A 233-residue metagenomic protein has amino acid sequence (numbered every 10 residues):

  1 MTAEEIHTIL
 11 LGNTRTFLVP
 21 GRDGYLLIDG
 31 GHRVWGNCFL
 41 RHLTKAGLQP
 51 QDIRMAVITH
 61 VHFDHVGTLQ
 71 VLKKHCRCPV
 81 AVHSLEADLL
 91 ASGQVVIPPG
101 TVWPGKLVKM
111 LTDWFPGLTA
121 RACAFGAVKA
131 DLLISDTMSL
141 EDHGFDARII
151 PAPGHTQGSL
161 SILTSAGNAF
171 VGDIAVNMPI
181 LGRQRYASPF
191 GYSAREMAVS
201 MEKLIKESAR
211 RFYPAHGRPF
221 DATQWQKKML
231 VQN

Functional and structural regions predicted by a protein language model:
M1-A46, S161-G172, N177: Conserved beta-strand hairpin/beta-sheet module of binuclear metal-dependent hydrolase folds, prominently
L26-I28, V57, V80, N168-F170 (+1 more regions): Residue-level marker for buried hydrophobic side chains located in beta-strands that build the well-ordered beta-sheet
R33-V34, A122-F125, S139-E141, F145-P153 (+1 more regions): Metallo-beta-lactamase
T44-L132: Active-site HxH/HxHxD metal-binding segment of metal-dependent hydrolases
V96-V102, S188, L230-Q232: Short, hinge-like loop/turn segments at secondary-structure boundaries
A222-N233: Short, electropositive alpha-helical surface patch
